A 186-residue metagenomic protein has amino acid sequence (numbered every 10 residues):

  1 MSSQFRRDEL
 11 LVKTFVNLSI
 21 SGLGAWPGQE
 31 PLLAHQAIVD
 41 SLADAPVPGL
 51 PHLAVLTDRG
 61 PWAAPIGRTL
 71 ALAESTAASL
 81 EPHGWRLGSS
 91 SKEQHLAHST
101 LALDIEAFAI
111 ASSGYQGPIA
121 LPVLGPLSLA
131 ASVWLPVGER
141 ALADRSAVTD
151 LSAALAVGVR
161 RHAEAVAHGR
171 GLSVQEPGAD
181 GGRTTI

Functional and structural regions predicted by a protein language model:
M1-S2, L151-A154, G158-I186: Active-site loop segments of alpha/beta catalytic cores
S2-L124, S128-D144: Alpha/beta catalytic barrel-like cores
L142-A154: Surface-exposed cleft-lining segments at the edges of enzyme active sites
